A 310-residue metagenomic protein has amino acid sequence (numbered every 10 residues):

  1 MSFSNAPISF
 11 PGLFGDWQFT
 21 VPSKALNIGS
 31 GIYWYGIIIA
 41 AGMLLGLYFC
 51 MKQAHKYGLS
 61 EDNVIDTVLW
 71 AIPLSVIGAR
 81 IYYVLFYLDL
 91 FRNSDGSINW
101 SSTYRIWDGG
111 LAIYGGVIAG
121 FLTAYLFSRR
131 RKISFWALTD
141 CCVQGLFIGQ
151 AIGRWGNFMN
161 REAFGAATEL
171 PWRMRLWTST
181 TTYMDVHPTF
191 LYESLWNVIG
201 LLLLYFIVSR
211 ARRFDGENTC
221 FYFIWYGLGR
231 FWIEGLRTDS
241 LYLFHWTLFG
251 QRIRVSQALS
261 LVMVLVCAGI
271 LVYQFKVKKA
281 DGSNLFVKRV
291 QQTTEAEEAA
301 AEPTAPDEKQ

Functional and structural regions predicted by a protein language model:
M1-Q310: A feature for loop-to-transmembrane-helix boundaries and adjacent hydrophobic helices in multi-pass integral membrane
